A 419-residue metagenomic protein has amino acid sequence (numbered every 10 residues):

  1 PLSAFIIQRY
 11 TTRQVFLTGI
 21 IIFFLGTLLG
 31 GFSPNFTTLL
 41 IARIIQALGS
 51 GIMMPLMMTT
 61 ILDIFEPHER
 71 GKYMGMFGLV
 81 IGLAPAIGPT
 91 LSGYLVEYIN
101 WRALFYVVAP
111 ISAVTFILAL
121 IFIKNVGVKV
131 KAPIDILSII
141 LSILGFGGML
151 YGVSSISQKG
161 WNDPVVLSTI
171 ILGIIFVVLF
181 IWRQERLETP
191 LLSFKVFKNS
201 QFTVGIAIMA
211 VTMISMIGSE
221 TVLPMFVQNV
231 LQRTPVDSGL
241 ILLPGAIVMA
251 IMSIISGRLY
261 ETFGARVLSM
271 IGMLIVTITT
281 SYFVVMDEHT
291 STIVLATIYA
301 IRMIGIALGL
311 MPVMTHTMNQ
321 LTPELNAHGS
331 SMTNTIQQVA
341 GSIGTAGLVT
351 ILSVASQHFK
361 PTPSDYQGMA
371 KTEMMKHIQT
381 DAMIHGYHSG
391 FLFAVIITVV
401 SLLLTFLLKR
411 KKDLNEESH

Functional and structural regions predicted by a protein language model:
P1-L137: Helix-loop-helix hairpins in multi-pass membrane proteins, especially solute transporters
Q8, R13-F16, I20, V107 (+6 more regions): 12-transmembrane solute porter fold
F23, Q46-A47, G75-P85, P89 (+7 more regions): Structural signature of transmembrane alpha-helices in multi-pass secondary transporters
L29, S33, I45, G49 (+6 more regions): Residue-level hotspots within pore-lining transmembrane alpha-helices of multi-pass secondary transporters
F36, G127-A132, I156-N162, E288-H289: Membrane-interface helix caps and helix-loop-helix hairpins in membrane proteins
I117-I136, W182-L191, F406-E416: Helix-loop junctions on the cytosolic side of multi-pass membrane transporters, especially the intracellular loop
D135-I143, S269-I271: Select subsegments of transmembrane alpha-helices in polytopic membrane proteins, especially boundary-proximal
G368-T380, L408-H419: Intrinsic disorder in cytosolic terminal tails and internal cytosolic loops of multi-pass membrane transporters
